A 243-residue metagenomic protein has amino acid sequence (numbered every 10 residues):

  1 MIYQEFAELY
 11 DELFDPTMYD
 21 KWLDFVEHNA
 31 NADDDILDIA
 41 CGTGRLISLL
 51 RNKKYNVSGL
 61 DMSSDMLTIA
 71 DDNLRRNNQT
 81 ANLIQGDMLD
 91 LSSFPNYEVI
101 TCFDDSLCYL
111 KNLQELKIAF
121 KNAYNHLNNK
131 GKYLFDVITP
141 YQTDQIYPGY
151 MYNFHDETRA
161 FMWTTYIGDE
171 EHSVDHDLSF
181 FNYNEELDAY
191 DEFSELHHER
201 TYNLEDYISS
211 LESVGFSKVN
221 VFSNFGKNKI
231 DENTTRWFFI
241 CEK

Functional and structural regions predicted by a protein language model:
M1-A32, R45: Conserved class I S-adenosyl-L-methionine
D33-A40: Conserved class I S-adenosyl-L-methionine
R45-D90: Class I SAM-dependent methyltransferase SAM/SAH-binding core
D90-V99: A short acidic, Gly/Pro-enriched loop at the edge of an enzyme's catalytic core that lines a small-molecule cofactor
E98-Q114: A short SAM/SAH-binding and catalytic strip from SAM-dependent methyltransferases
K117-N129: A short glycine-rich, Lys/Arg-flanked "PGG" loop and its adjoining helix->strand segment in the class I
L134-D206: SAM-dependent methyltransferase
H198, L204-K243: C-terminal lobe and adjacent flexible extensions of AdoMet/dcAdoMet transferase-like proteins
